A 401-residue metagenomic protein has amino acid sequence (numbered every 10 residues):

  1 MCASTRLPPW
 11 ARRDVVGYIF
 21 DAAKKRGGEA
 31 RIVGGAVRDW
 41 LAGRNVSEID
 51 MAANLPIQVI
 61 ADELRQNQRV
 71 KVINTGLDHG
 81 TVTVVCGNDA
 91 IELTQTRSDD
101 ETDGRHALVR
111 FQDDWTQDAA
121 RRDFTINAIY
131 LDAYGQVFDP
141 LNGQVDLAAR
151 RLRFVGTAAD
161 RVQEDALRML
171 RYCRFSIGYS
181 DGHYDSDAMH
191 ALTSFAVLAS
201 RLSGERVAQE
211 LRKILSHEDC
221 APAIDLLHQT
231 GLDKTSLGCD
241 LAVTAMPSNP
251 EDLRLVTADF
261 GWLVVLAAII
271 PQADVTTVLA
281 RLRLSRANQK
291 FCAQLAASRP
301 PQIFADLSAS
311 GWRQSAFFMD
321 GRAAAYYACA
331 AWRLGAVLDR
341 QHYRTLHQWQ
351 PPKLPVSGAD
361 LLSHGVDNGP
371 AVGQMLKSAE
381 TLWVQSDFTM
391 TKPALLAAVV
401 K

Functional and structural regions predicted by a protein language model:
M1-K401: Catalytic cores of the polymerase beta-like nucleotidyltransferase superfamily and closely associated nucleotide
